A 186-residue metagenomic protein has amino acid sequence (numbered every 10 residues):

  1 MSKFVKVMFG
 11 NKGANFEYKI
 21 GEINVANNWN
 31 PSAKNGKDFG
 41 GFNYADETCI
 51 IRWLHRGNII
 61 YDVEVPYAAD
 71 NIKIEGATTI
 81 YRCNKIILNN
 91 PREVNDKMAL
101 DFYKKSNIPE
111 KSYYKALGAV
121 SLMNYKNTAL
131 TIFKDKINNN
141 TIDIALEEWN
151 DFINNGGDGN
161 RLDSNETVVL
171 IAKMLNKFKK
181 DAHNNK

Functional and structural regions predicted by a protein language model:
M1-K186: Short, glycine-biased loop/turn motifs at secondary-structure junctions and in low-complexity Ser/Thr/Pro-rich termini
